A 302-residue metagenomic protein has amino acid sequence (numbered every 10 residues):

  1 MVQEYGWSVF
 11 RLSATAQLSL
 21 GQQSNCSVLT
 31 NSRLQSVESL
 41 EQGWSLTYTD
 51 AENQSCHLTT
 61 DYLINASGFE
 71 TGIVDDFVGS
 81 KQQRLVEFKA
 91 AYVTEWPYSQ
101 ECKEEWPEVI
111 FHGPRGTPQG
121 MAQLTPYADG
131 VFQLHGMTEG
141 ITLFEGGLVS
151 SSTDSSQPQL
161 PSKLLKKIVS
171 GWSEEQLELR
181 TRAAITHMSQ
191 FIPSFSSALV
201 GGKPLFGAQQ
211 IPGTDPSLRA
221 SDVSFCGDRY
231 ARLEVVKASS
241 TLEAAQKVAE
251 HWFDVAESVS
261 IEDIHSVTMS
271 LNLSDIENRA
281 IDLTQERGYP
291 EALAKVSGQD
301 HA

Functional and structural regions predicted by a protein language model:
M1-Q3, G136, Y230-E234: Short, hydrophobic/proline-enriched secondary-structure or compact coil segments at domain edges
M1-Y62, A66-D75, T241-W252: Helical element adjacent to the flavin cofactor pocket in flavoenzyme catalytic cores
S36, Q123-L124, D222: Short, surface-exposed charged micro-motifs
W44-S45, V131-F132, R229-A231: Hydrophobic residues embedded in beta-strands of well-ordered beta-sheets
Q54-G120, Y127-G130, S155-S156, H251-V259: Central helical "cap/lid" subdomain
P114-L218: Active-site lid/adjacent beta-loop-alpha segment flanking the redox-cofactor pocket in flavoenzymes
W172-N272: C-terminal catalytic lobe of FAD-dependent flavoproteins
V267-A302: Acidic, Ser/Thr-rich low-complexity intrinsically disordered segments
